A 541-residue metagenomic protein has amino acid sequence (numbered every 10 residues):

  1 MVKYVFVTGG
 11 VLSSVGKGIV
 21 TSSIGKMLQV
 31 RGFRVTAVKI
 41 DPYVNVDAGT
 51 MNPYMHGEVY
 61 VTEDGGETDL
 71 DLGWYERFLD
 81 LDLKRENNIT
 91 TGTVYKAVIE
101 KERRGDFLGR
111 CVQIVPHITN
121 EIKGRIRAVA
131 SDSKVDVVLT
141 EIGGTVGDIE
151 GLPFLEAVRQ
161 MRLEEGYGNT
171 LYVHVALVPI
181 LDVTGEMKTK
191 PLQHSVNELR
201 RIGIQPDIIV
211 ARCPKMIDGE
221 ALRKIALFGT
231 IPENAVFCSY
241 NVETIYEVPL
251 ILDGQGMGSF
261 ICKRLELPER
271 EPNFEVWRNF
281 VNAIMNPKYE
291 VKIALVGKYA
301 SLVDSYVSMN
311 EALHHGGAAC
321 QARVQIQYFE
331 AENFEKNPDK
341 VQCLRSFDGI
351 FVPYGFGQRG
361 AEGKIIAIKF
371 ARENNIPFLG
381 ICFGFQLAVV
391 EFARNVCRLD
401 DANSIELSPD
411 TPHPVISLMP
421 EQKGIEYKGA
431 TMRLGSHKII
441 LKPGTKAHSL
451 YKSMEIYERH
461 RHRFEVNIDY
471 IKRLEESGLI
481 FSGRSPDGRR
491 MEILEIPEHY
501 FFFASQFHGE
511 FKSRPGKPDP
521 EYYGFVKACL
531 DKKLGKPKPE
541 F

Functional and structural regions predicted by a protein language model:
M1-Q325, E332-G349, F356-G357, K364-F370 (+3 more regions): Flexible phosphate-sensing "switch/lid" loops adjacent to ATP/NTP-binding sites across phosphate-transfer
G9, K39, C213, Y240 (+12 more regions): Active-site proximal loops enriched in glycine and acidic residues that flank catalytic Cys/His/Asp and coordinate
L12-G18, S22-K26, V30, C343 (+3 more regions): Cysteine-nucleophile active-site neighborhood
T50-P53, R223-K224, A393-V396, P497-H499: Short low-complexity, flexible loop/linker segments enriched in glycine and/or proline with clustered acidic
T62-D71, E233-N241, N403-S417, R490-E492 (+1 more regions): Short, basic, helix/turn surface patches
N197-I202, I425-G429, K446-Y451: Short, flexible, solvent-exposed loop/turn segments with mixed acidic/basic and small polar residues
A283-P287, V341-Q342, L407, K428-T431 (+2 more regions): Replace "in large, NTP-powered and nucleic-acid-processing enzymes" with "in large, NTP-powered factors and other
L434, K438, K442-F541: C-terminal and late-domain segments of enzyme folds
